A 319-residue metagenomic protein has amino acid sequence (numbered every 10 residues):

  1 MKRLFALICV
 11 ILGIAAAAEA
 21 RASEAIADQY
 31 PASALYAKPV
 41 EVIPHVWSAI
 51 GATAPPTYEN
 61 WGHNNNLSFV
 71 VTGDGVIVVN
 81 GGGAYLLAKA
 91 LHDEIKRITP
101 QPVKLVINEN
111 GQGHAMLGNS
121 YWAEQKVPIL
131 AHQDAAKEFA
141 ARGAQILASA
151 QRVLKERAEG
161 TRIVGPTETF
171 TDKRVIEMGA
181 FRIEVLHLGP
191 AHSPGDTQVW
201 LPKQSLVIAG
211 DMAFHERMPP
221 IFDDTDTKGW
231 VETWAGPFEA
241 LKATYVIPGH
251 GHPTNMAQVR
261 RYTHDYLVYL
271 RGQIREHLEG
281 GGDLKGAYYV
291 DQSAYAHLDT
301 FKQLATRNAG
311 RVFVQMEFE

Functional and structural regions predicted by a protein language model:
A6-A15: Bacterial N-terminal signal peptides
S33, E279-E319: C-terminal regulatory/interaction regions
P44-E94, T197-L201, S205-G210: Conserved beta-strand hairpin/beta-sheet module of binuclear metal-dependent hydrolase folds, prominently
A49-N65, F139-A141, A148, R157 (+1 more regions): Acidic/histidine-rich helix-loop elements that form or flank divalent-metal/phosphate-binding sites at the catalytic
V79-G81, K104-G111, L130-Q133, L188 (+3 more regions): Active-site neighborhood of phospho(di)ester-bond hydrolases with catalytic His/Asp-centered motifs
D93-V175, P194, G272: Active-site HxH/HxHxD metal-binding segment of metal-dependent hydrolases
T169-P202: Core dinuclear metal-dependent hydrolase active-site scaffold
W200, L206, K228-G286: Divalent-metal (often Zn2+) His-rich catalytic cores of metallo-beta-lactamase-fold enzymes
